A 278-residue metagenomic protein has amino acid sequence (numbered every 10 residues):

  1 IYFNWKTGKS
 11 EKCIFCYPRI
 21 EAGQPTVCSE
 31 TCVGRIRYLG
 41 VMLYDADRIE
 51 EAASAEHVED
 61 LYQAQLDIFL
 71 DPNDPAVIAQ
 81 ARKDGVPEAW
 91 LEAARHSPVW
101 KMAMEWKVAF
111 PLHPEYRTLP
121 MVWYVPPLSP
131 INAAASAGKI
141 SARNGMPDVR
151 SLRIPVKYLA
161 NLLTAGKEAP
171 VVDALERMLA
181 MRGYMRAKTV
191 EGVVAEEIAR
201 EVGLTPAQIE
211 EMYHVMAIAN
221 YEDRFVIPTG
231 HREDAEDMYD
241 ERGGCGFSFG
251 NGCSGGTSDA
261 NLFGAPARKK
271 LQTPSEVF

Functional and structural regions predicted by a protein language model:
I1-G8, F15, E21-D45: Iron-sulfur cluster-binding cysteine motifs and their immediate structural context in ferredoxin-like electron-transfer
K9-F15, E105, L112: Catalytic cores of enzyme domains
C13-C16, V122-Y124: Generic structural hydrophobic/aromatic packing signal, biased to beta-strands
T31-T273, F278: Long, compositionally biased charged/polar accessory segments in the mid-to-C-terminal portions of proteins
